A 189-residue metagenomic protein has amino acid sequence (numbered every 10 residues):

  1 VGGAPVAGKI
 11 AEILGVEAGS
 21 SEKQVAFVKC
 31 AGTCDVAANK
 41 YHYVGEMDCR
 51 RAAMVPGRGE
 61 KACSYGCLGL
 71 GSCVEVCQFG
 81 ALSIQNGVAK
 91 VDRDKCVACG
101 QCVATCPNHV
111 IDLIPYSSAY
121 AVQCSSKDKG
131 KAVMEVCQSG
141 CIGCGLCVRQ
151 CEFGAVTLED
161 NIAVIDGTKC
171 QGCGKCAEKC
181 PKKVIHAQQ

Functional and structural regions predicted by a protein language model:
V1-Q150, G154, A177-K179, K183-Q189: Ferredoxin-type iron-sulfur electron-transfer modules and their immediate structural context
A89, I162-A163: Hydrophobic residues embedded in beta-strands of well-ordered beta-sheets
